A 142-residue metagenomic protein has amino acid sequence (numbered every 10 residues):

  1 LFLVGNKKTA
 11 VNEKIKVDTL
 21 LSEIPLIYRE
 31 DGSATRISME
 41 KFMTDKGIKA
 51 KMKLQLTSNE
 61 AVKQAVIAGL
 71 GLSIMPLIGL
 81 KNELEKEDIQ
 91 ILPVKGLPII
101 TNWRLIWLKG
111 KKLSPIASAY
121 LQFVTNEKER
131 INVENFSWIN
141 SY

Functional and structural regions predicted by a protein language model:
L1-D31: Flexible hinge/capping segments at coil-to-helix
F2-V4, P25, L72, Q90 (+1 more regions): Residues embedded in well-ordered beta-strands
L3, L20-L21, M39, L105 (+1 more regions): Residue-level signal for nonpolar/aromatic packing positions in well-ordered secondary structure
K7, L77-G79, K95-G96, W103: Short secondary-structure boundary segments
D18-T19, K63-Q64, S118: Alpha-helical segments flanking ligand/cofactor-binding loops in enzyme cores
G32-F42, K46-I48, S118, Q122-Y142: Ligand-binding clefts/hinges and TM-proximal coupling segments of bilobed small-molecule sensing domains
S38-L92: Hydrophobic hinge/microswitch elements
Q90-E134: A late-sequence structural motif
